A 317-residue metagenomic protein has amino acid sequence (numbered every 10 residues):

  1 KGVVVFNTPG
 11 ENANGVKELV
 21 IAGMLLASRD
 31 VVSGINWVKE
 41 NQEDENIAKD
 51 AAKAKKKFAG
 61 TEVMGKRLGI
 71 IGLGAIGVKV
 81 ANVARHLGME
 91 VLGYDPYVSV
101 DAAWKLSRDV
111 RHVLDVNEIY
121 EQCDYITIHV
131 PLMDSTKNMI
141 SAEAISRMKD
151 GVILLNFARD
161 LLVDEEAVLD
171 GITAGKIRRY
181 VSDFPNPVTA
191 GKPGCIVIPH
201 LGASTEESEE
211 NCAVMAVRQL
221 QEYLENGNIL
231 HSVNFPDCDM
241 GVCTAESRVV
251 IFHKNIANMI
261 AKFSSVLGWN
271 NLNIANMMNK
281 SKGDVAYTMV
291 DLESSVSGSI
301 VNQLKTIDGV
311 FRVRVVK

Functional and structural regions predicted by a protein language model:
K1-T8, E121, S141-S146, I153 (+2 more regions): An N-terminal-biased, well-structured beta-alpha scaffold segment characteristic of Rossmann-like dinucleotide-binding
V3, T8-R67, N228-H231: Phosphate-binding beta-alpha-beta segment of Rossmann-like dinucleotide-binding domains, i.e., the NAD(P)
K17-N36, N82-M89, M215-N228, S264-G268: Oxidoreductase and adenylate-handling cofactor-binding alpha/beta cores
M64-R67, A142, G151, E246: Phosphate-coordination loops involved in phosphoryl transfer and adenosine-cofactor binding
K66, L73-G74: Glycine-rich Rossmann-fold phosphate-binding loop(s) that bind the pyrophosphate of adenine dinucleotide cofactors
G77-V78: N-terminal Rossmann-fold NAD(P) dinucleotide-binding loop
L92, P96-T189, S204: Rossmann-like adenosine-cofactor binding region
Y180, A190-G194, L201-K317: NAD(P)-dependent dehydrogenase/reductase Rossmann-like domain
